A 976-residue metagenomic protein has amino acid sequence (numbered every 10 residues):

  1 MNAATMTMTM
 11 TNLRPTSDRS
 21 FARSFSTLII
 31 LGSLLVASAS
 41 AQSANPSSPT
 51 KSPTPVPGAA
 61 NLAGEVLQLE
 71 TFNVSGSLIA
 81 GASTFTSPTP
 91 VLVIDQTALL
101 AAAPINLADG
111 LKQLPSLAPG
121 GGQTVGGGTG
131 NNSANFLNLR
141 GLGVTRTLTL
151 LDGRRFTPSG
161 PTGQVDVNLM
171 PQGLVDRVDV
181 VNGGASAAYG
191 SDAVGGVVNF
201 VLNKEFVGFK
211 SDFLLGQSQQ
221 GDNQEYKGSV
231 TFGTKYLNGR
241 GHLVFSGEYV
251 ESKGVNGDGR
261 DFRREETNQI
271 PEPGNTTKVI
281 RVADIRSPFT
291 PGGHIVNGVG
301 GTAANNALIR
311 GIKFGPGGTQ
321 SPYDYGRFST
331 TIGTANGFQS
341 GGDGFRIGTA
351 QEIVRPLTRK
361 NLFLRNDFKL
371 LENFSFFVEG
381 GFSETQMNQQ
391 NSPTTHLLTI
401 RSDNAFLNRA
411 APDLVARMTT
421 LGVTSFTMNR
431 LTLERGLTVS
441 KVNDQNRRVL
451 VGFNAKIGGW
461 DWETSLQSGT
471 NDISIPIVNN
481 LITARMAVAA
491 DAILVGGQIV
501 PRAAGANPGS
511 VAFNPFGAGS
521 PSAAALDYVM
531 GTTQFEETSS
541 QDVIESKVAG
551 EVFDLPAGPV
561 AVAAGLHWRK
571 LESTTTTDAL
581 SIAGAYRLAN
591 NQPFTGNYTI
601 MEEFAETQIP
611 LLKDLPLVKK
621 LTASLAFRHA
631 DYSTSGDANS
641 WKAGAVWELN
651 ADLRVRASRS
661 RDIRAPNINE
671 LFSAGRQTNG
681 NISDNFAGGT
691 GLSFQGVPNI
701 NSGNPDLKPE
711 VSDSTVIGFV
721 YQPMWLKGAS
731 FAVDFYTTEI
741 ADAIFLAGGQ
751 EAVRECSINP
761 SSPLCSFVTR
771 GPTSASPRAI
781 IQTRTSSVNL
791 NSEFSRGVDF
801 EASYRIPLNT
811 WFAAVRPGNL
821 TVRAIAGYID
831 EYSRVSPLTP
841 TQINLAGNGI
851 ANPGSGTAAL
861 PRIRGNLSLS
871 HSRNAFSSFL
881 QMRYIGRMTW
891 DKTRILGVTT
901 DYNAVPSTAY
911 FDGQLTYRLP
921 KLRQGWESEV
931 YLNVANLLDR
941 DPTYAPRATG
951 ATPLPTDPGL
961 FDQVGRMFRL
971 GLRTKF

Functional and structural regions predicted by a protein language model:
T11-L13, A484, E739-A741, D830 (+2 more regions): C-terminal beta-signal and adjacent terminal beta-strands/loops of Gram-negative outer-membrane beta-barrel proteins
V66, E70-A102: N-terminal periplasmic "start-of-domain" segments of outer-membrane beta-barrel proteins
D109-A134, R154, P158-G173, R177-Q445 (+10 more regions): Surface-exposed beta-strand-turn/loop segments characteristic of Gram-negative outer-membrane beta-barrels
G141-L142, E248, G292-T302, N306 (+10 more regions): Outer-membrane beta-barrel transmembrane strands
G160, N223-E225, G257-F262, Q389-T395 (+11 more regions): Outer-membrane beta-barrel translocator domains and adjoining extracellular loop/strand segments of Gram-negative
F209-Q217, K620-S633, V655-R659, I885: Transmembrane beta-strand segments that form the barrel wall of outer-membrane beta-barrel proteins
D472, D652-E710, F731, F735-A775 (+1 more regions): Surface-exposed extracellular loop regions of Gram-negative outer-membrane beta-barrel proteins, predominantly
Y736-K892: Gram-negative outer-membrane beta-barrel transporters
